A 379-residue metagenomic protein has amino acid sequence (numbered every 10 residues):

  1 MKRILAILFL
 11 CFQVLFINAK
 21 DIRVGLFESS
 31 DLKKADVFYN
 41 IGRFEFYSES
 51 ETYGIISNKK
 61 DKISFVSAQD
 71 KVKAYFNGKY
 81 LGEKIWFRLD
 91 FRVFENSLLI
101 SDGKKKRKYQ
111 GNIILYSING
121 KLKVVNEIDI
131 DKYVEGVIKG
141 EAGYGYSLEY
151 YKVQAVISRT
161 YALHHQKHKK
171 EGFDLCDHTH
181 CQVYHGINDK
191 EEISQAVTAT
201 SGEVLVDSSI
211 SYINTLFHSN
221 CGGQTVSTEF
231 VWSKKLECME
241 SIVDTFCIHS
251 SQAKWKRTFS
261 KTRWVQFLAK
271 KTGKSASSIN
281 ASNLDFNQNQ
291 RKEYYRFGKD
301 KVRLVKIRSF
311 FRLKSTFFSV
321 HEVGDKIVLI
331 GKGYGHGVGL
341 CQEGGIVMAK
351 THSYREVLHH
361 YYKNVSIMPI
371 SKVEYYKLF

Functional and structural regions predicted by a protein language model:
L5-F379: Conserved, single-site charged/polar hotspot
